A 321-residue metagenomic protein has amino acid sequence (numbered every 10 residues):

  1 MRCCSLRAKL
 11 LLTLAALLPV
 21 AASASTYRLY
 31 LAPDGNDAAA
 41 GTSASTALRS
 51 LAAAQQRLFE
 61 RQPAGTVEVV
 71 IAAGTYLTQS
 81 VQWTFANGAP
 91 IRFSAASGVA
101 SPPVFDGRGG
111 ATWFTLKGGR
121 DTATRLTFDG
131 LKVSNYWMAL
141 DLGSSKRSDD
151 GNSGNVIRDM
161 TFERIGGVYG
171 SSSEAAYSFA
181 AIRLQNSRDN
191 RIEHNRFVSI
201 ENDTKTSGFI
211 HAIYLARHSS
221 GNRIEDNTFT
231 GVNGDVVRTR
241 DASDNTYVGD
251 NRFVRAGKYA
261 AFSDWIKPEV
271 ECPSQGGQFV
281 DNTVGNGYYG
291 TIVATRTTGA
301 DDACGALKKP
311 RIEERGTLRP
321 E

Functional and structural regions predicted by a protein language model:
M1-L11: Bacterial N-terminal signal peptides that target proteins for export
K9-P19: Bacterial N-terminal signal peptides
P33, Q79, A86-W137, G166 (+1 more regions): Right-handed parallel beta-helix/beta-spiral solenoid domain characteristic of secreted/periplasmic
P33-V70: Acidic Gly/Asp/Thr-rich repetitive segments characteristic of extracellular carbohydrate-active and adhesion proteins
A52-Q62, L77-A86, G118: Short, T/G/N/S-enriched strand-turn elements that build extracellular solenoid repeat scaffolds
Q56, D106-G118, N135-N152, Y169-Q185 (+4 more regions): Extracellular beta-strand/beta-solenoid scaffold signature
V70, R92-S94, V104-D106, T115 (+8 more regions): Extracellular beta-strand solenoid repeats
S94, T124-N135, D150-G167, R188-D203 (+5 more regions): Right-handed parallel beta-helix
